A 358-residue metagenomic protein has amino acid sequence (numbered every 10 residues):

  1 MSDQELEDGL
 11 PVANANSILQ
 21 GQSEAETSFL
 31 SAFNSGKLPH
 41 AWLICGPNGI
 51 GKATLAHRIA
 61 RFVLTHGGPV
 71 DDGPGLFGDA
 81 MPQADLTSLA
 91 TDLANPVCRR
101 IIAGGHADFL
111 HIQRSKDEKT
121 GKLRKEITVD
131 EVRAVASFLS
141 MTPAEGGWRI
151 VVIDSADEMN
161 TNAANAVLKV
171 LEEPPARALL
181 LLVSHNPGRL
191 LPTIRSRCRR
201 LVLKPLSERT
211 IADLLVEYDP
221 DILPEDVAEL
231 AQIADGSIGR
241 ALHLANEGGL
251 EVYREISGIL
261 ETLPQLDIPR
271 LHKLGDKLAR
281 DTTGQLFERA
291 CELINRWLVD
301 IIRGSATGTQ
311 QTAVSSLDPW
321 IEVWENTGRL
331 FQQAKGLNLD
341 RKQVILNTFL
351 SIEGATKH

Functional and structural regions predicted by a protein language model:
M1-Q83, L89-A90, A94-R100, A176-L179 (+2 more regions): Charged, glycine-rich active-site and insertion segments that engage polyanionic ligands
L19, G104-G147, N162: AAA+ P-loop NTPase catalytic core and its hallmark functional loops
S28-F33, N95-R100, E126-W148, E158 (+1 more regions): Conserved alpha-helical scaffold flanking the Walker A/P-loop in AAA+ ATPase domains
S140, N165-L179: Conserved catalytic/switch belt of AAA+ P-loop NTPases
E145-I150, P175-L181: Loop/turn-to-beta-strand initiation segments
S155-M159, L171, P187: Conserved Walker B
T161-N162, P192: Conserved D-loop-proximal element of ABC-family nucleotide-binding domains
